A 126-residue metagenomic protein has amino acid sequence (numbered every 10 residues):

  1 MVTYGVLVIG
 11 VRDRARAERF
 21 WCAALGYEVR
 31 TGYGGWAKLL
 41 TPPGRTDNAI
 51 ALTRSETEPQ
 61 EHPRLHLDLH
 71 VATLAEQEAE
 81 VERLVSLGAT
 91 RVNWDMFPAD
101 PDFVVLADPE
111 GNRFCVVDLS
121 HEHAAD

Functional and structural regions predicted by a protein language model:
M1-E18, L65, L69, S120-D126: N-terminal beta-strand motif that seeds the catalytic metal site of vicinal oxygen chelate
V2, V8-A49, A99: Core segments of cupin and vicinal oxygen chelate
R12-R14, L67-E110: Vicinal oxygen chelate
W21, E110-F114: Short, glycine-anchored, charge-dense loop/turn motifs used at functional sites
L39-R45, L106-P109, L119: Active-site beta-strand termini and strand-to-loop segments that position acidic
L40-T41, R45-D47, A51-H62, V71-T73: Domain-length accessory/inserted modules outside core catalytic folds
N48-T53, V105, F114-V117: Conserved beta-strand in the GNAT
